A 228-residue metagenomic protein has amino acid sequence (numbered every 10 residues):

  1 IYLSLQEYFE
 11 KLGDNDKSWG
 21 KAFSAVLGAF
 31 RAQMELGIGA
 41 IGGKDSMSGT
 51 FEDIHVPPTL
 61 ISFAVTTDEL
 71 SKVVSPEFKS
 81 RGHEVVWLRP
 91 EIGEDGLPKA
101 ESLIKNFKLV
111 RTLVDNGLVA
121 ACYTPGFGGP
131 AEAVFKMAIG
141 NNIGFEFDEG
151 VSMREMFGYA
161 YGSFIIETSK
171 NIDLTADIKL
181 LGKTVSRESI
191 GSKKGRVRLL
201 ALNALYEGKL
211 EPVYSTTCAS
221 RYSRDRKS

Functional and structural regions predicted by a protein language model:
I1-A100: Glycine-rich phosphate/pyrophosphate-binding loop regions near the starts of catalytic domains
S18-L36, I41, D45-L60, L113-K227: Glycine-/charge-enriched secondary-structure boundary and capping motifs
D95-R111: Short, compositionally biased
